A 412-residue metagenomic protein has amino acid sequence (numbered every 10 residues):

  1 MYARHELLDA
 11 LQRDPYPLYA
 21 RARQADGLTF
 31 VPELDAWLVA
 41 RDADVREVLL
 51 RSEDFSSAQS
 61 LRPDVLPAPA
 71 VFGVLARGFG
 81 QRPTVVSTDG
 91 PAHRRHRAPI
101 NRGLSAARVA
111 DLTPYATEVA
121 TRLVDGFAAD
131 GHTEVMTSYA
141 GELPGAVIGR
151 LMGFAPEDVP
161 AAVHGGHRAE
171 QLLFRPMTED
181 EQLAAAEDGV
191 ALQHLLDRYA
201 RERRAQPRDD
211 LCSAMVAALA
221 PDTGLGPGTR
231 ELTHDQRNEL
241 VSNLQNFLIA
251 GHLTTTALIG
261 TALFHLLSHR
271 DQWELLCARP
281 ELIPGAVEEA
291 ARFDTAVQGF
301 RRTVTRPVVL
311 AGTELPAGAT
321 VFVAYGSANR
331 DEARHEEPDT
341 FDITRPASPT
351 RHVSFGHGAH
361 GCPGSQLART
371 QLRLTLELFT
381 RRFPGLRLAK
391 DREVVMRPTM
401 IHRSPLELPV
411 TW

Functional and structural regions predicted by a protein language model:
M1-W412: Cytochrome P450
